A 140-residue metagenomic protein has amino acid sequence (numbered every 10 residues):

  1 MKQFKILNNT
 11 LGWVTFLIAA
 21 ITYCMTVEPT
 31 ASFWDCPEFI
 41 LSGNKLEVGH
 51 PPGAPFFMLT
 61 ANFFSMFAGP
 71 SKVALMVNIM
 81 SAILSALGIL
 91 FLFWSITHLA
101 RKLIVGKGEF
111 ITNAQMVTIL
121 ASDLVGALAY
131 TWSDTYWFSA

Functional and structural regions predicted by a protein language model:
K2-G12, N78-S81, N113-L120: Membrane-water interface of alpha-helical transmembrane segments
K5-F33, Y130-W132: Transmembrane signal-anchor helices characteristic of membrane glycosylation enzymes that use polyprenol
W13, I79-T112: Transmembrane-helix motifs of polytopic, lipid-linked glycan transferases
C24-M25, P70-N78, L103-I119, D123-A140: Aromatic- and kink-enriched transmembrane "portal" helix at the membrane-lumen/periplasm boundary that abuts
V27, A61, S65, F93-R101 (+1 more regions): Membrane-water interface at transmembrane helix exits
T30-K45: Extracytoplasmic catalytic-loop and juxtamembrane helix elements of membrane-embedded, polyprenol/dolichol-linked
G43, H50-L75, I79-I83, L90: Short hydrophobic/aromatic helix or loop-helix immediately within or flanking a transmembrane segment in polytopic
